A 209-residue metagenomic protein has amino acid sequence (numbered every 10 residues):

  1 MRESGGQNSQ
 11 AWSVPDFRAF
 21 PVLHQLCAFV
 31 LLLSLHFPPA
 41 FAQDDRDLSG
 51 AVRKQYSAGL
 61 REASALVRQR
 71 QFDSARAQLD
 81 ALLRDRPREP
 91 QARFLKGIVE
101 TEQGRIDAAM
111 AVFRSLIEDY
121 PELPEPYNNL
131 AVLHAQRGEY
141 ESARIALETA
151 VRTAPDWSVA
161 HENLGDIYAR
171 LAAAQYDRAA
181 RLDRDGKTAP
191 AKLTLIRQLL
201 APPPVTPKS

Functional and structural regions predicted by a protein language model:
Q43-Y56, A169-S209: Terminal, low-structured helical/coil segments at or just beyond the last alpha-helical repeat
Y56, P90-Q91, P124-E125, S158 (+1 more regions): Helix-start (N-cap) detector for alpha-helical repeat units in TPR-like alpha-solenoids, especially tetratricopeptide
